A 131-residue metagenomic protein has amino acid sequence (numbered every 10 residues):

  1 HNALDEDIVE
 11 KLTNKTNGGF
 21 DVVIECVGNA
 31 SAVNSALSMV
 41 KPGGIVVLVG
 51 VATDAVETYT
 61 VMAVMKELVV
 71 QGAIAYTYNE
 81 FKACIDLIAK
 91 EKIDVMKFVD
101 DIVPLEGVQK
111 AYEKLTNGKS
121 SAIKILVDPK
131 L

Functional and structural regions predicted by a protein language model:
H1-S35: Adenosine-nucleotide cofactor-binding segment
V27, V49-T53, A73-Y76, V99 (+1 more regions): Short strand-turn motif at the edge of the Rossmann-like AdoMet-binding core
N34, S38, Y78-L131: C-terminal hydrophobic helical "lid"/dimerization subdomain of Rossmann-like NAD(P)H-dependent oxidoreductases
S38-M39, M62: Hydrophobic/aromatic ligand-binding patch that stacks against planar heteroaromatic rings of cofactors or nucleotides
G44-I45: Glycine-centered, small-residue-biased loops immediately flanking beta-strands in adenine/cofactor-binding cores
G50-E67, Y78-D86: Rossmann-fold NAD(P)-binding glycine/threonine-rich loop
